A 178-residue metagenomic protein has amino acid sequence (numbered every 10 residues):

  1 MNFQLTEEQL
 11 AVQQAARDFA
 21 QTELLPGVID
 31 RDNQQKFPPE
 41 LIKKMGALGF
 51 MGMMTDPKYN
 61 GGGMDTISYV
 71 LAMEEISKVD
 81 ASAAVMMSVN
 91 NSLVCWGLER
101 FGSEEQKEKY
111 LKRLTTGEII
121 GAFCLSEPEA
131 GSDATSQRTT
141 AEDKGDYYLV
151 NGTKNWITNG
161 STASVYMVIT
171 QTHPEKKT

Functional and structural regions predicted by a protein language model:
M1-S88, E108-K109, R113-T116, I120: Amphipathic, small/basic residue-rich leader segments at the start of a protein or domain
G49, S103, G152: Conserved G/P- and acidic residue-centered "switch" motifs that form tight phosphate/ATP-binding loops in soluble
K58, S126-A130, N155-W156: Short, solvent-exposed loop/turn elements at beta->coil junctions and helix N-caps that rim active or binding pockets
M73, C95-L98, L111, M167: Conserved protein kinase catalytic domain
V85-E105, G131-A134: N-terminal glycine-rich flavin-associated loop
T139-E142: A structural signal for short hydrophobic beta-strand segments in well-ordered beta-sheet cores
Y147, N151-T178: A short core secondary-structure module
